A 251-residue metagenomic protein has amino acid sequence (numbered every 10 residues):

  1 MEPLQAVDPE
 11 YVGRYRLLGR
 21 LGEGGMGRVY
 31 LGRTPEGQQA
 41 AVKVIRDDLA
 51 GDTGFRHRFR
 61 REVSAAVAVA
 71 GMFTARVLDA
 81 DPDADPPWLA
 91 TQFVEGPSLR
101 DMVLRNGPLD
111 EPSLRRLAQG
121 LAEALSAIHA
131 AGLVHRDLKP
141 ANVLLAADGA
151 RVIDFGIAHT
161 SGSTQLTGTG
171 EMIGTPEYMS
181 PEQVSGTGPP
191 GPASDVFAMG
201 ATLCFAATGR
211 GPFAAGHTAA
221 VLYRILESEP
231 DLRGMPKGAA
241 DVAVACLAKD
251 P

Functional and structural regions predicted by a protein language model:
M1-P251: Eukaryotic protein kinase
